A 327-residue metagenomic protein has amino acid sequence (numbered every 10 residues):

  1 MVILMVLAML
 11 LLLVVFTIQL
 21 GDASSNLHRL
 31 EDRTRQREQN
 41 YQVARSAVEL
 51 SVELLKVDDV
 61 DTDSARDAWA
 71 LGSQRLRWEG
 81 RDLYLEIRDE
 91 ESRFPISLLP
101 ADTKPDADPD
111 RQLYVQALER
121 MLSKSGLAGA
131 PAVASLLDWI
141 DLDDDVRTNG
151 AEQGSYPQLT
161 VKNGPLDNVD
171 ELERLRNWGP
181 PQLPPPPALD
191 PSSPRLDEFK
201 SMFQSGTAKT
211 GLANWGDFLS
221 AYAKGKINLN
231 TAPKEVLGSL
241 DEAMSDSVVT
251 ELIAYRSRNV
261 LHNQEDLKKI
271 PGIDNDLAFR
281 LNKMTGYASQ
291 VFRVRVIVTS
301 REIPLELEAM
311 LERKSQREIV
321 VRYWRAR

Functional and structural regions predicted by a protein language model:
M1-R327: Compositionally biased linear targeting/interaction segments
